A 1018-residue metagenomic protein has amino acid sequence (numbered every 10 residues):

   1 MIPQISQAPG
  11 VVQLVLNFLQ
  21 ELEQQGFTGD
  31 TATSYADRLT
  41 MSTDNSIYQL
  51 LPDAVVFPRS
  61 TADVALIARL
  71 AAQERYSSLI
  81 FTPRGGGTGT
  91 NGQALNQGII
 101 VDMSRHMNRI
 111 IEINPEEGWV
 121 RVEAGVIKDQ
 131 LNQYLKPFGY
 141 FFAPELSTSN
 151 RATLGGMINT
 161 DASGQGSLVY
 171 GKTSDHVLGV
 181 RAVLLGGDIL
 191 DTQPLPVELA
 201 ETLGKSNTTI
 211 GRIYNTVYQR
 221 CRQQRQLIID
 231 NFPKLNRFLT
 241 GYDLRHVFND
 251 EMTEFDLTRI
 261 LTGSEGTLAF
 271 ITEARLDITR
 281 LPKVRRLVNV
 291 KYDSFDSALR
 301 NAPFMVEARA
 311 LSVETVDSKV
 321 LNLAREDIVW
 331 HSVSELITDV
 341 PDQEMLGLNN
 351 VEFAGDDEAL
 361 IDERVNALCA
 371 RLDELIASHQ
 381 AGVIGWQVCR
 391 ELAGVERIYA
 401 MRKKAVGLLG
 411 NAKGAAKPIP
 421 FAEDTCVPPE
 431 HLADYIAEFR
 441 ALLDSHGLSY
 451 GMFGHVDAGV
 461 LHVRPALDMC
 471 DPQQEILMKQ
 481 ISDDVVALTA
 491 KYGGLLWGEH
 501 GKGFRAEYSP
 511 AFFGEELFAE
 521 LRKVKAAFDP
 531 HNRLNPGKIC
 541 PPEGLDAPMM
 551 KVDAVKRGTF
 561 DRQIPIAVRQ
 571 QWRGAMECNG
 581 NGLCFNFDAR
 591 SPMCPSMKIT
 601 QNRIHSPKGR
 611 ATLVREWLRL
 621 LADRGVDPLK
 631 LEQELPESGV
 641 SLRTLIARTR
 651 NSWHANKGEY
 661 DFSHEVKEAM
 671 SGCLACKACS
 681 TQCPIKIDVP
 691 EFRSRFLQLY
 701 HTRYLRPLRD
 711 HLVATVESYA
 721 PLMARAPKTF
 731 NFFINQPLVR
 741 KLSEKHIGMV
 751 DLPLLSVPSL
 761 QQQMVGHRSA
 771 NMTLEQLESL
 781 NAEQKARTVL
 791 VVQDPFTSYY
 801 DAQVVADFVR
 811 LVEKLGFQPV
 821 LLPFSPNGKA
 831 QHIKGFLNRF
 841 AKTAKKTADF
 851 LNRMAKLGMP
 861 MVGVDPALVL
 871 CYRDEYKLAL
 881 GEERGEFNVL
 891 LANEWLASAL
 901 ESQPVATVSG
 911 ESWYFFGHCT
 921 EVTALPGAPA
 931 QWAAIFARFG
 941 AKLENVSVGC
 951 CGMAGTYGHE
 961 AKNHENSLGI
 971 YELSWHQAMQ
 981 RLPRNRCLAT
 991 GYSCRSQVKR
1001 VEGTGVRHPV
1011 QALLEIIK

Functional and structural regions predicted by a protein language model:
M1-A72, Y76, G86-G118, S147 (+6 more regions): N-terminal flexible segment immediately upstream of the FAD-binding catalytic core in FAD-dependent oxidoreductases
P3-I5, L203-F248, V524, F528-P595 (+4 more regions): Flexible inter-domain linker/hinge segments
S46-S77, F81, I99, M103-T148 (+6 more regions): N-terminal glycine-rich flavin-associated loop
T88-T90, T148-G155, L239-V247, E314-H331 (+15 more regions): A glycine-rich phosphate-binding loop feature that marks nucleotide/adenosyl-phosphate handling sites
M157-N159, S167-Y170, V177-A400, A511 (+1 more regions): C-terminal substrate-binding/cap subdomain adjacent to the FAD-binding core in PCMH-type and related FAD-linked
A274, A308-A416, G454, I599-T600 (+4 more regions): Terminal amphipathic helices with adjacent charged low-complexity linkers/tails
D529, P536, P690-K1018: Iron-sulfur cluster-binding electron-transfer modules in prokaryotic oxidoreductases
D546, M550-N581, F585-M723, A841-T847 (+7 more regions): Ferredoxin-type iron-sulfur electron-transfer modules in oxidoreductases and energy-metabolism complexes
